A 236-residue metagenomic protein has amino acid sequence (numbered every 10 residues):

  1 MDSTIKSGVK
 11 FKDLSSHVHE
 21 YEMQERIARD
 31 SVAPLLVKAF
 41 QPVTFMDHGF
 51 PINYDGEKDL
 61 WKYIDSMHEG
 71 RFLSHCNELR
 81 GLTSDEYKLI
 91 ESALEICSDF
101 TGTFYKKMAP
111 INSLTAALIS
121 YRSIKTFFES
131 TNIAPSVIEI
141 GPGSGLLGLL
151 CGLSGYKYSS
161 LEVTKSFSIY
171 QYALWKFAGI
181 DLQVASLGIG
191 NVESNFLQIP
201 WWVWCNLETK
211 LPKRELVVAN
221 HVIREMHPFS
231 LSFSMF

Functional and structural regions predicted by a protein language model:
M1-T115: N-terminal accessory regions of S-adenosyl-L-methionine
S113-A134: Conserved alpha-helix/loop element of class I SAM-dependent methyltransferases that forms part of the SAM/SAH-binding
N132-G143: Conserved class I S-adenosyl-L-methionine
S144-Y156: Conserved SAM-binding loop of SAM-dependent methyltransferases across substrates and taxa, primarily the Class I
K157-V163: Conserved SAM-binding motif I beta-strand of class I
A173-K210: S-adenosyl-L-methionine
V218: A conserved beta-strand element that flanks and buttresses the S-adenosyl-L-methionine
M226-F236: A short, conserved alpha-helix within the catalytic core of class I
